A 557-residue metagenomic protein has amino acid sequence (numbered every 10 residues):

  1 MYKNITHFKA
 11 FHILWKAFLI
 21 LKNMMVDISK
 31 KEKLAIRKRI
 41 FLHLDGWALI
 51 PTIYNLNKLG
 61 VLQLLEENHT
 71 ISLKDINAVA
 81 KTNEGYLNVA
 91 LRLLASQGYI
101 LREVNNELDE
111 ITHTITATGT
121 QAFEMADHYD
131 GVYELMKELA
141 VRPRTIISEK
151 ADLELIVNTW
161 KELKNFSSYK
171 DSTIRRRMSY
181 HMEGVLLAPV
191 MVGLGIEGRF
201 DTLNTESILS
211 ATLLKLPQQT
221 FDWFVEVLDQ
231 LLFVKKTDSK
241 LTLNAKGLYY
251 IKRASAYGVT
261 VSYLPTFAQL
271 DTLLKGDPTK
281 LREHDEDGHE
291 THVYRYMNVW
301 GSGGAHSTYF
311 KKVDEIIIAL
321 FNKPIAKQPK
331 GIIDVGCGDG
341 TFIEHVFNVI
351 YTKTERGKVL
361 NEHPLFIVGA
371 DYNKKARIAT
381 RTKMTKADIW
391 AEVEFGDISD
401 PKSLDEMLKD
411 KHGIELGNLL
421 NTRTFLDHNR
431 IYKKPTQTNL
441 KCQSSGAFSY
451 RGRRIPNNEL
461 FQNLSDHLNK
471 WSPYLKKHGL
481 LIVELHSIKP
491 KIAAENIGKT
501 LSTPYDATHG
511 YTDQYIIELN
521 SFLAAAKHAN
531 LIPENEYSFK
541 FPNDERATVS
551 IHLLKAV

Functional and structural regions predicted by a protein language model:
M1-T272, P329: N-terminal accessory segments
F8, E134-Q218, F233-K235, R253 (+2 more regions): Conserved adenosyl
N204-L209, K441-R454, I488, A493-T512: Short, glycine-/aromatic-enriched active-site segment of Class I SAM-dependent methyltransferases
Q219, I455-L460, Y505-E518: Acceptor-substrate binding/catalytic loop of class I
K411-H412, N530-L531, K540-V557: Core SAM-dependent methyltransferase catalytic element
T422-Q462, K489: Mobile active-site "lid"/loop adjacent to the S-adenosyl-L-methionine
R451-G452, K477-L485: Conserved beta-strand signature within the Rossmann-like core of class I S-adenosyl-L-methionine
L464-W471, T512-N530: Short alpha-helix
